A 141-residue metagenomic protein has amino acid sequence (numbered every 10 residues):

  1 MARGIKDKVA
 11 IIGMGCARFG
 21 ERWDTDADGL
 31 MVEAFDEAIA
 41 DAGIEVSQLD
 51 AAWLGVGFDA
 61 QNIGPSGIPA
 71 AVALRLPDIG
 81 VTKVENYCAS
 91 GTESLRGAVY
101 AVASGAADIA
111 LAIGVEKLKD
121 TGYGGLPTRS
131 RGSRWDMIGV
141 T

Functional and structural regions predicted by a protein language model:
M1-T25, R134-I138: Condensing-enzyme catalytic core mediating Claisen C-C bond formation in acyl metabolism
R3-D7, V56-I109, I113, L118-G122 (+2 more regions): Conserved catalytic cysteine-centered active-site region of acyl-thioester-dependent Claisen-condensing enzymes
M14, L54-V56: Short glycine-centered, acidic/aromatic-flanked micro-motifs in structured strand/loop junctions that mark active-site
F19-E21, A51-W53, K83-V84: A short, structure-level motif marking secondary-structure boundaries and short turns
D28-G43, S66, S94: Short, well-ordered amphipathic alpha-helical segments that serve as non-catalytic structural scaffolds within diverse
G43-S47, G105-A106: Short, solvent-exposed loop/edge-beta patches enriched in aromatic
E45-A51, I79-G80: Short acidic capping loops at alpha-helix termini that bridge into adjacent secondary structure
